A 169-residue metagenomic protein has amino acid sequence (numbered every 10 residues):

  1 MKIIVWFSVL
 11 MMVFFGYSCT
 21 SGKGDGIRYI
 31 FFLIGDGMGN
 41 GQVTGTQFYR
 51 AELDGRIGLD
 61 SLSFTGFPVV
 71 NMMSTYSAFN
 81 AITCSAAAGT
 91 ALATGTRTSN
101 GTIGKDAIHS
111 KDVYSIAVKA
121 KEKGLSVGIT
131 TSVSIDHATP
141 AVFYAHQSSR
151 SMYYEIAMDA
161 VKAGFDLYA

Functional and structural regions predicted by a protein language model:
M1-G24: Bacterial Sec-dependent N-terminal signal peptides
T20-A169: N-terminal catalytic scaffold of extracellular/periplasmic and nuclease hydrolases that process anionic headgroups
